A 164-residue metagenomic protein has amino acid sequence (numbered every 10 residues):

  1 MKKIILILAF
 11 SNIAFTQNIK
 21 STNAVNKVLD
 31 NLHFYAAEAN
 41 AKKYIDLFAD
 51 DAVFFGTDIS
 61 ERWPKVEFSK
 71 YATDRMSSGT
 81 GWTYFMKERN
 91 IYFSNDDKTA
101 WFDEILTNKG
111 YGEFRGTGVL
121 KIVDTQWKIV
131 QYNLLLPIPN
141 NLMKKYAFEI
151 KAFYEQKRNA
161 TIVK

Functional and structural regions predicted by a protein language model:
M1-N23: Bacterial Sec-dependent N-terminal signal peptides
S21-N40, Y154: Short, aromatic-enriched amphipathic alpha-helices that serve as compact interaction elements
A24, S69-E113, V163: Surface-exposed, charged secondary-structure patches
A39-D51, F55: Short, well-ordered alpha-helical segments enriched in acidic and aromatic residues
F48, L106-N108, N133: Short beta-strand segments enriched in hydrophobic/aromatic residues within well-folded beta-rich domains
V53-W63, R75-G81: A short gly/proline-enriched turn/hairpin at secondary-structure junctions
T117-Q126, I150-A152: Short beta-strand segments and strand-loop junctions that repeat across beta-rich extracellular domains
Q131-K164: Low-complexity, intrinsically disordered terminal/linker segments enriched in charged and Gly/Pro repeats
